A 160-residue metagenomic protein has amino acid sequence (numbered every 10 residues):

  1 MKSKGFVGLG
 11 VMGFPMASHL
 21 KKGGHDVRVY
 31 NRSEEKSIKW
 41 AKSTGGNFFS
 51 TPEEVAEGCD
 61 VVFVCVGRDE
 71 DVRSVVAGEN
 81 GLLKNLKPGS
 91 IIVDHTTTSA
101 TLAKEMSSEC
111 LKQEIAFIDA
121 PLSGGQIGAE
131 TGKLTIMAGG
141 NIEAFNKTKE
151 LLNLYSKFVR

Functional and structural regions predicted by a protein language model:
M1, P88-G89, K133: A general structural motif
M1-V64, T96, Q126: NAD(P)+-binding Rossmann beta1-loop-alpha1 motif at the extreme N-terminus of oxidoreductases
K4, T97-R160: Rossmann-fold dinucleotide-binding core
M12, M16, C65, M106 (+1 more regions): Methionine-biased hydrophobic packing positions in alpha-helices, especially within tandem helical repeat solenoids
A17-H19, A41-K42, S74-A77, K104-S108 (+1 more regions): Short amphipathic alpha-helical segments
H19, G23, Y30, S43 (+4 more regions): Change "in soluble alpha/beta enzymes" to "in soluble alpha/beta proteins
G46-N47, S90, I115, V159: Short, conserved active-site loop motifs that form the nucleotide-linked donor/cofactor pocket
P52-A116: Rossmann-fold NAD(P) dinucleotide-binding segment
